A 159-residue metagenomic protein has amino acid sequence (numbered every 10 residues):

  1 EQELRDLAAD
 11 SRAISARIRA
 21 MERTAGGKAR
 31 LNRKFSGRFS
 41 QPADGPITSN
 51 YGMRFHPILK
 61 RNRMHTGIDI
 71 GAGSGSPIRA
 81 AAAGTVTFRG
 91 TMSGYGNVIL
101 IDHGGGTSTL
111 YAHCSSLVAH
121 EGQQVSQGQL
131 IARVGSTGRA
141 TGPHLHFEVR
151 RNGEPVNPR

Functional and structural regions predicted by a protein language model:
E1-F35: Alpha-helical oligomerization segments with coiled-coil/rod-like character
S36-R159: Catalytic cores of peptidoglycan-degrading enzymes
